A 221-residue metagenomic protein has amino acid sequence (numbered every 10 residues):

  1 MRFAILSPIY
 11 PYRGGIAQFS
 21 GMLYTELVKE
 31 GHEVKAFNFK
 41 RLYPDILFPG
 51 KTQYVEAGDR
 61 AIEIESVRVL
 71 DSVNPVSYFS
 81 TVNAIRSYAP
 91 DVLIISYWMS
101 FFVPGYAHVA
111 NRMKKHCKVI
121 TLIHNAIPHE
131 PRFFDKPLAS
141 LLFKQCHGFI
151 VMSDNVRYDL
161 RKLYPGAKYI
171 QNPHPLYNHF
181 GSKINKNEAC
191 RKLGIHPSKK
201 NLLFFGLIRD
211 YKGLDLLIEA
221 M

Functional and structural regions predicted by a protein language model:
S7-G21, P44, W98-V103, K212: A short, glycine/small-residue-rich beta-strand->loop->alpha-helix junction that serves as a flexible
Y10-R13, T25-S87, V156, R161: N-terminal strand-loop element at the rim of the active site of nucleotide-sugar-dependent glycosyltransferases
P75-T81, I94-H116: An aromatic- and histidine-rich active-site surface loop
V92-I94, A110-H129, I150: Active-site proximal beta-strand in glycosyltransferases
K115-K118, A126-Q145, D154, Y158 (+1 more regions): Nucleotide-sugar donor phosphate/pyrophosphate-binding loop at the beta->alpha transition of glycosyltransferases
K144-I184: Donor nucleotide-sugar binding/catalytic pocket of nucleotide-sugar-dependent glycosyltransferases
G181-I195: A short helix/loop element that forms part of the nucleotide-sugar donor recognition site in Leloir-type
I195-K212, I218-M221: Conserved donor-binding/catalytic core segment of Leloir-type glycosyltransferases
